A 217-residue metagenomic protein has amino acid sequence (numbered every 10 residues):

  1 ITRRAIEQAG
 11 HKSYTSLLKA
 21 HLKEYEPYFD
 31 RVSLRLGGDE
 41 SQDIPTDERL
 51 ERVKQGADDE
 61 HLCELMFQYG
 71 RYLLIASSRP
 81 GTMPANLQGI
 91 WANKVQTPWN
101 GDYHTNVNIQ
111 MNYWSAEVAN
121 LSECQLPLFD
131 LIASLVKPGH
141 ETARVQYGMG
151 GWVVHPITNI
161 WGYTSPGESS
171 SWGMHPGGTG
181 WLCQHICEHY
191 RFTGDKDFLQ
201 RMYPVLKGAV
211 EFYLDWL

Functional and structural regions predicted by a protein language model:
I1-Y103, L121-Q125, I132-E141: Acidic/polar, glycine-enriched structural segments that form the non-catalytic walls/loops of the carbohydrate-binding
Y25-Y28, N112, Q184: A broadly tuned "polar low-complexity/structure-edge" signature
D47, I109-Q110: Residue-level signal for cytosolic alpha-helical hairpin/rod architecture
G56, E60, W172, K196: Active-site oxyanion-binding pockets that recognize sulfate/phosphate
R71, E188-R191: Residue-level recognition of tetratricopeptide repeat
S78-V107, W114-Q184, Y190, D197-R201 (+3 more regions): Helix-terminus loop motifs that line ligand-binding clefts
